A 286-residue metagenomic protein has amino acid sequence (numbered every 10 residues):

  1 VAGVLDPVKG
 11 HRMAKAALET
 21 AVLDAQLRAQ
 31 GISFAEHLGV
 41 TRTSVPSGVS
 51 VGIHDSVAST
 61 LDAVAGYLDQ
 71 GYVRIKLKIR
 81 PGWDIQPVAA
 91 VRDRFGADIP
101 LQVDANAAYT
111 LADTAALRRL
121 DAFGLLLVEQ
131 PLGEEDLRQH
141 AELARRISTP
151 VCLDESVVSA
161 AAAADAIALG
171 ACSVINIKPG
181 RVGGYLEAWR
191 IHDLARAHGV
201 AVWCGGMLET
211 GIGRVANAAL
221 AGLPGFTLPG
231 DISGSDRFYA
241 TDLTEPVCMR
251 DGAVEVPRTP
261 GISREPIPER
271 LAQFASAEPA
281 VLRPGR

Functional and structural regions predicted by a protein language model:
V1-Q30: Metal- or metallocofactor-binding catalytic centers and their adjacent structured scaffolds across diverse enzyme
D6, R28, I32-S44, V254: N-terminal amphipathic alpha-helix/helix-capping segment at the start of soluble metabolic enzymes
L18, G31, I75, D104 (+6 more regions): Conserved, mostly hydrophobic/aromatic
T20, A25, L77, A105-N106 (+3 more regions): Generic detector of well-ordered alpha-helical packing
A35-I147: Metal-dependent enolase-superfamily TIM-barrel catalytic cores that perform enediolate-based chemistry
I53, P81, A107, K178-R181 (+2 more regions): Short loop or secondary-structure boundary microenvironments that flank and position key functional residues
E135-C152, V157-A253: Shared catalytic-loop signature of beta/alpha-barrel
D236, A240-R286: C-terminal extensions of enzymes
